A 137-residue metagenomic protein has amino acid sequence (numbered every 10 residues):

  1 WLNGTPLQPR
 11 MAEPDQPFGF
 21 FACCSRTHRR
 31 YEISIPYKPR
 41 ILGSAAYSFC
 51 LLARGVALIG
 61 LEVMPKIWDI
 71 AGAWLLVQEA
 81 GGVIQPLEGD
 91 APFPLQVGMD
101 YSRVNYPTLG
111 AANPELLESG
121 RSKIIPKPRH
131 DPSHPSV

Functional and structural regions predicted by a protein language model:
W1-C50, R103-V137: Acidic beta-strand-loop-alpha-helix segment within the catalytic core of divalent metal-dependent phosphate-processing
C50-V137: Oxyanion/phosphate-interacting regions
